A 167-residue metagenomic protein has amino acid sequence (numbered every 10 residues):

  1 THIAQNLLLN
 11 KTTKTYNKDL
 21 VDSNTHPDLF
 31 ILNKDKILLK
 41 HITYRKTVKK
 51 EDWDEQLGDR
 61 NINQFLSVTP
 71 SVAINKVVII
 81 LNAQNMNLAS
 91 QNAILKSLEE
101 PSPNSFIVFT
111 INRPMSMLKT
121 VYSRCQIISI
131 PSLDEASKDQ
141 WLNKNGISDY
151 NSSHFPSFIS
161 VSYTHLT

Functional and structural regions predicted by a protein language model:
T1-A89: Clamp-loader machinery-focused feature within the broader ASCE/P-loop NTPase space
T1-D22, P103-F106, N112-L166: Charged, glycine-rich active-site and insertion segments that engage polyanionic ligands
I74-V77, S102-V108: Loop/turn-to-beta-strand initiation segments
L81-N85, E99, M115: Catalytic acidic motif of RecA-like/P-loop NTPases
A89-A93, T120: Generic recognition of short, well-ordered alpha-helical segments
N92-P103: Conserved catalytic/switch belt of AAA+ P-loop NTPases
